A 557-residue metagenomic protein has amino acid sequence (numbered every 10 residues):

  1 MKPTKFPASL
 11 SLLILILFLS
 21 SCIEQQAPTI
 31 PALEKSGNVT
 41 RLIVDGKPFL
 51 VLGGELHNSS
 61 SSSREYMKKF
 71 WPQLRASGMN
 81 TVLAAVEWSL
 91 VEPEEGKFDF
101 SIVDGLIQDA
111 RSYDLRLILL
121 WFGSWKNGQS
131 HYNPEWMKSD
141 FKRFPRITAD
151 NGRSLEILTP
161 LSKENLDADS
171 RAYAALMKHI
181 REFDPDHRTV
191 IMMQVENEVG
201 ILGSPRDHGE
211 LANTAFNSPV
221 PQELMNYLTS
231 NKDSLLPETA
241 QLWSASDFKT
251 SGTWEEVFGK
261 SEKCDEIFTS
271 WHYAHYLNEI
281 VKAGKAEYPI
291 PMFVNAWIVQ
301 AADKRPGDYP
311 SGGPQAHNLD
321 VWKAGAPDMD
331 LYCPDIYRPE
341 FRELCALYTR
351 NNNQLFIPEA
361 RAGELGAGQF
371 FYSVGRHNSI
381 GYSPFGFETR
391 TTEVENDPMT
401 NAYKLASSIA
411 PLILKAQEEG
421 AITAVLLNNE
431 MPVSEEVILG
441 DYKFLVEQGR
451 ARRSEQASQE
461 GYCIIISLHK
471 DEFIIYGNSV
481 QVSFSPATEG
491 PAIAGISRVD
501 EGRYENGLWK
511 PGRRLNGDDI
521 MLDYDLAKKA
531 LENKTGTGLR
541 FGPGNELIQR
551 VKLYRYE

Functional and structural regions predicted by a protein language model:
C22-N80: N-terminal carbohydrate-binding accessory modules
G53-S62, A85-V103, D150-R171, F183 (+4 more regions): The substrate-binding groove and active-site-proximal loops of carbohydrate-active enzymes, especially glycoside
S60-A76, P310-G325, F341-L344, F370: Short, acidic/polar
Y66-F141, Y273-E287: Aromatic-lined substrate-binding rim segments of carbohydrate-active enzymes
L115, L277-I290, H317-A416: Catalytic-core region of carbohydrate-active enzymes that cleave or remodel glycosidic bonds
F144-L319: Polysaccharide-binding and catalytic clefts of secreted carbohydrate-active enzymes
F371-G490, D500-G507: Aromatic- and carboxylate-lined catalytic core of secreted/periplasmic carbohydrate-active enzymes
A451-E455, F473-E557: C-terminal beta-sandwich/jelly-roll accessory domains of carbohydrate-active enzymes
